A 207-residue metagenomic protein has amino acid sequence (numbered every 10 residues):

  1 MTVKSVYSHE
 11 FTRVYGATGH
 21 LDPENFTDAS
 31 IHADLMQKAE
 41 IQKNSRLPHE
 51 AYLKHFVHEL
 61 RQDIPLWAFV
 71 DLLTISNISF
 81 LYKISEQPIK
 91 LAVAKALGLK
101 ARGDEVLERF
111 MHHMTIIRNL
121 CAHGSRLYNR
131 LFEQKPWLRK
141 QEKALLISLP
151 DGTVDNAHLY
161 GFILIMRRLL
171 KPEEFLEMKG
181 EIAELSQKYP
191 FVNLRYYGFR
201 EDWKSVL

Functional and structural regions predicted by a protein language model:
M1-L207: Long, contiguous internal "core" modules enriched in hydrophobic/ aromatic residues
